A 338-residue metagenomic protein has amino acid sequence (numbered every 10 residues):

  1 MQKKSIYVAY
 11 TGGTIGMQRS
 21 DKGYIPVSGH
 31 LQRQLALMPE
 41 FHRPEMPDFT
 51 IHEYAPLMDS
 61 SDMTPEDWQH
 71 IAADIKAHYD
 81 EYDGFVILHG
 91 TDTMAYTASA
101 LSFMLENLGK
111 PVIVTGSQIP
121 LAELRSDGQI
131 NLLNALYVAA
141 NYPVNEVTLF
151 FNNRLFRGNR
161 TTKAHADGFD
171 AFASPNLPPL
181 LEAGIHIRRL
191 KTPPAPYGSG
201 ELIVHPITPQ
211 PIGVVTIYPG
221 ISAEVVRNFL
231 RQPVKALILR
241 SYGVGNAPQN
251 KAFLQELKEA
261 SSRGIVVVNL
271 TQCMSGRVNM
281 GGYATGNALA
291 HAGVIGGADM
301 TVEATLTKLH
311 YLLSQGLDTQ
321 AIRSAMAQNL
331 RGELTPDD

Functional and structural regions predicted by a protein language model:
M1-A77, Q255: ATP/NTP phosphate-donor binding region
Q2-S5, A9-G13, R19, L31-R43 (+4 more regions): Accessory alpha-helical/coil subdomains and C-terminal extensions that flank or cap enzyme catalytic cores
A9-T11, I87-H89, I113-G116, T148-N152 (+3 more regions): Short beta-strand segments
R19-K22, A98-S99, L124-D127, R157-K163 (+1 more regions): Short acidic, glycine/serine/threonine-rich loops at helix termini
L88-K110, Q249-E256: Short Gly/Thr/Asp-enriched flexible loops that form oxyanion-binding sites at enzyme active sites
A98-D127, L136-Y142, S261-T271: Short, acidic/small-residue loops that bind anionic groups at enzyme active sites
V114-G184: Internal gly/pro-rich beta-alpha loop/helix module that stabilizes soluble enzyme cofactors or their anionic handles
V244-D338: C-terminal non-catalytic interaction/assembly regions of soluble proteins
